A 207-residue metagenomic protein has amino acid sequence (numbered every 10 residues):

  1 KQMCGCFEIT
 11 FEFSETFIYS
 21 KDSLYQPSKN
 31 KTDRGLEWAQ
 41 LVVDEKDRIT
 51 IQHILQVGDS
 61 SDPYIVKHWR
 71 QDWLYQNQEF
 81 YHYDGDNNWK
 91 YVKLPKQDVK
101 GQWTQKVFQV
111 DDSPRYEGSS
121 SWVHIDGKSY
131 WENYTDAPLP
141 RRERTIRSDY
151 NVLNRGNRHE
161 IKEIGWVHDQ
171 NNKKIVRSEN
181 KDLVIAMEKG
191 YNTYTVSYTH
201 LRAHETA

Functional and structural regions predicted by a protein language model:
K1-C6: N-terminal helix-cap/turn-to-beta initiation motif at the start of protein domains
E8-F17, I54, Y134-R142, D169-V176: Generic short beta-strand segments
Y19-P27: Short Gly/aromatic-enriched secondary-structure transition segments
Q26-S28, R34-V43, Q52-I54, N154-I161 (+1 more regions): Hydrophobic/aromatic beta-strand elements that line small-molecule binding cavities or substrate pockets in beta-rich
E37-Q40, T50-W122: Acidic/His-rich structured neighborhood in mature extracellular/periplasmic domains
D98-N154: Short helix-loop boundary/capping segments
L139-V176: Extended serine/threonine-enriched, polar tracts that run as long, contiguous segments within proteins
T199-T206: Conserved small/polar residues in nucleotide/adenosyl-binding loops
